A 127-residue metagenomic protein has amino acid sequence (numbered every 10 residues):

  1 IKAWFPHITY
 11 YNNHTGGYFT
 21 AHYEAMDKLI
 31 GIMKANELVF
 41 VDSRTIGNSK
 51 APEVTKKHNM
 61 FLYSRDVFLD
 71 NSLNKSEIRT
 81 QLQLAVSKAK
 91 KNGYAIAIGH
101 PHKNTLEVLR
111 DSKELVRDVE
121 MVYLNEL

Functional and structural regions predicted by a protein language model:
I1-Q83, K88-K90, Y94, I98-E120 (+1 more regions): Catalytic domains of cell-wall/extracellular-matrix polysaccharide-remodeling enzymes, centered on de-N-acetylation
